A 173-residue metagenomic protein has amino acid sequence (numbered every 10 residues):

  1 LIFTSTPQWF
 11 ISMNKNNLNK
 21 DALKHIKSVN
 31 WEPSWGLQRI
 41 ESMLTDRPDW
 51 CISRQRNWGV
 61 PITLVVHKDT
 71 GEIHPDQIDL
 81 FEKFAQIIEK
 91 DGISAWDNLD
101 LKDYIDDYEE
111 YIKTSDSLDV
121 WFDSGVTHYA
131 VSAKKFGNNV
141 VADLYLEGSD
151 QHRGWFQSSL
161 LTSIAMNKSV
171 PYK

Functional and structural regions predicted by a protein language model:
L1-K173: Structured secondary-structure scaffolds
